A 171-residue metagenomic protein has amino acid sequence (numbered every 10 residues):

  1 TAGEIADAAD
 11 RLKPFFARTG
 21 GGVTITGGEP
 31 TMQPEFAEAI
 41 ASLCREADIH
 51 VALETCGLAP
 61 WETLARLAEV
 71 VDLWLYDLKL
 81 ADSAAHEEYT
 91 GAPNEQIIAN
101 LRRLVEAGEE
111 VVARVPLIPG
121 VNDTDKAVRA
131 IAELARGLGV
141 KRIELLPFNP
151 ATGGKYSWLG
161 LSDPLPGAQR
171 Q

Functional and structural regions predicted by a protein language model:
A2: Active-site cofactor/substrate anionic-group-binding motifs, chiefly glycine- and Lys/Arg-rich phosphate-binding loops
A6-P147, A151, S157: Conserved AdoMet/S-adenosylmethionine-binding subsite of the radical SAM
G153-Q171: Short acidic, glycine/proline-enriched helix-loop-strand junctions
